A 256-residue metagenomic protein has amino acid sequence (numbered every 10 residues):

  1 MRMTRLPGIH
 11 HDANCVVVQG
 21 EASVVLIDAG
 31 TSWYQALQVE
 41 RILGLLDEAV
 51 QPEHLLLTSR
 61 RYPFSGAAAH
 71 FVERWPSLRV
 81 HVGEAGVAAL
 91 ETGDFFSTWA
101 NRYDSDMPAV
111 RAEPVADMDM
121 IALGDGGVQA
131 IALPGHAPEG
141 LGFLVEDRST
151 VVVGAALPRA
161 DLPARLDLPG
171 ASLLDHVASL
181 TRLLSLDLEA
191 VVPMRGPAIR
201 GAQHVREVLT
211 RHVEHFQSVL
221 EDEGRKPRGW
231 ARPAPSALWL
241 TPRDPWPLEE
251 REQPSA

Functional and structural regions predicted by a protein language model:
M1-G44, E48, G142-P158: Conserved beta-strand hairpin/beta-sheet module of binuclear metal-dependent hydrolase folds, prominently
T4, L56, H81, E113-V115 (+3 more regions): Hydrophobic/aromatic beta-strand patches that form the interior of the parallel beta-sheet core in alpha/beta enzyme
V18, D119-G124: Short acidic-hydrophobic surface loop/beta-edge motif
V24, T31-W33, M120, G127-P134 (+1 more regions): Metallo-beta-lactamase
W33-A36, L43-M120, R211-V219, G229: Active-site HxH/HxHxD metal-binding segment of metal-dependent hydrolases
E40-G44, E73, A178-S185: Surface-exposed alpha-helical segments enriched in charged/polar residues
G224-A256: C-terminal regulatory/interaction regions
